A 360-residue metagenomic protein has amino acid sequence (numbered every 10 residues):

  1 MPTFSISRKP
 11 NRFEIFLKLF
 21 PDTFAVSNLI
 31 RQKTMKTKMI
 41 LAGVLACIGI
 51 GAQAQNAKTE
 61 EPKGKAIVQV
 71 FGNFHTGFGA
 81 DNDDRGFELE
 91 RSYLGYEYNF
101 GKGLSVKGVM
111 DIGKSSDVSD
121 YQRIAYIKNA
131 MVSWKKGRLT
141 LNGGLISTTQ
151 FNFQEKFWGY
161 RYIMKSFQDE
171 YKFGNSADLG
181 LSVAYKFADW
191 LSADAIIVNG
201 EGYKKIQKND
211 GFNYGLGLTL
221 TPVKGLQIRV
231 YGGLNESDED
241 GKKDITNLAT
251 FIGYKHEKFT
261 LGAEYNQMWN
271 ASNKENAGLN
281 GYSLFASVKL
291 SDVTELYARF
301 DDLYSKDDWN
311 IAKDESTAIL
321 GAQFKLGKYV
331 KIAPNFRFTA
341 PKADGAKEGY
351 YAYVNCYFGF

Functional and structural regions predicted by a protein language model:
A57-G200, D210-F212, T219-Q227, Y297: Outer membrane beta-barrel
E61, N209, G217-D307: Detector for outer-membrane/organellar transmembrane beta-barrel domains, recognizing the amphipathic beta-strand
G64-G72, V106-G108, L141, S192-A193 (+8 more regions): Transmembrane beta-strands of outer-membrane beta-barrel proteins
G72-F78, R91-Y93, M110-S116, K136 (+8 more regions): Transmembrane beta-strands of outer-membrane beta-barrel pores
D81-E88, S119-I127, Y171-N175, K205-G211 (+4 more regions): Replace "Gram-negative outer membrane beta-barrel proteins" with "bacterial and organellar outer membrane beta-barrel
E90-L94, I127-A130, L139, A177-L181 (+5 more regions): Hydrophobic, lipid-facing positions within transmembrane beta-strands of outer-membrane proteins
L218-L220, F324, V330, E348-F360: Outer-membrane beta-barrel "beta-signal"
F285-K289, V293-A333, R337: Outer membrane beta-barrel transmembrane domains
